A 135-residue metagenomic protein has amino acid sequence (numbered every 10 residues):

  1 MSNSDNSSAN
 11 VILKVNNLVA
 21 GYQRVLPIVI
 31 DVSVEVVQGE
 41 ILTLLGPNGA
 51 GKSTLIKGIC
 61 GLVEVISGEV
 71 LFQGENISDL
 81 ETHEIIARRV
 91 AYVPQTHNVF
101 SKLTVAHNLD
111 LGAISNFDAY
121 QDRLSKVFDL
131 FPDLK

Functional and structural regions predicted by a protein language model:
S8-V15, V19-D31, Q38-E40, L62 (+1 more regions): A short, flexible loop at the N-terminus of ABC-type nucleotide-binding domains that lies
G21-Q23, F72, D79, P94: Conserved A-loop
Y22-R24, V105-D122, F128-K135: ABC-type ATPase nucleotide-binding domains, specifically the catalytic core motifs of the NBD
L42, S53-L62: Short, conserved post-Walker A segment of ABC-type ATPase nucleotide-binding domains
L42-T43, Y92: Short beta-strand immediately N-terminal to the Walker A/P-loop
L45-P47: The feature captures the beta-strand-to-loop junction immediately N-terminal to the Walker
L62, Q95-F100: Catalytic "switch" loops of ABC-type ATPases
G68-N76, R88, Y120-K126: Conserved ABC transporter NBD signature motif
